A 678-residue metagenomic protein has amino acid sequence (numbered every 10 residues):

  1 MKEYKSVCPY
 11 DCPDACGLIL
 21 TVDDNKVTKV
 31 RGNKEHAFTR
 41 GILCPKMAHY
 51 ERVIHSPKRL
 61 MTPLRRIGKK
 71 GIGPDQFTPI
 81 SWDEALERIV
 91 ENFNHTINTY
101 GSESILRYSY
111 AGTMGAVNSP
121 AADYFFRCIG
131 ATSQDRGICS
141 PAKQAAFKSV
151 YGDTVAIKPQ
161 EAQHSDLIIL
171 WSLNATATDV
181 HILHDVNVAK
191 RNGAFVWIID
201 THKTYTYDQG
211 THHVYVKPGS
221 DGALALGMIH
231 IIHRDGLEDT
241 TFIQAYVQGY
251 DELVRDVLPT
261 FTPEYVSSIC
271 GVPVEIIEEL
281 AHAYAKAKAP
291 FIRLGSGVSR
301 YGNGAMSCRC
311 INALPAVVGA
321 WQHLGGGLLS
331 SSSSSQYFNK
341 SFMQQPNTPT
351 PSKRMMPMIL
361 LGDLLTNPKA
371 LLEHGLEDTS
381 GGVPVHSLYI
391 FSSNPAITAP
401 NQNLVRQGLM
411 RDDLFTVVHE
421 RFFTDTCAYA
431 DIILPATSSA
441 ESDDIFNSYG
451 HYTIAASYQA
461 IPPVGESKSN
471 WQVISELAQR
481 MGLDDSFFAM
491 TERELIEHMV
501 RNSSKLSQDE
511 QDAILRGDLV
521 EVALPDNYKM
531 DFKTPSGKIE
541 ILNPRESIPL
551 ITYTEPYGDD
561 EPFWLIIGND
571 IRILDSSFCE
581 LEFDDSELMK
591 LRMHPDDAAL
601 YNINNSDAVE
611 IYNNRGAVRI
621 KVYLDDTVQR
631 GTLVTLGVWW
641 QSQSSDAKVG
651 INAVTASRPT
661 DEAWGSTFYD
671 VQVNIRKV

Functional and structural regions predicted by a protein language model:
M1-D235, P273, F391, A599 (+1 more regions): N-terminal export/assembly segments and adjacent metallocofactor-ligating motifs of anaerobic energy-metabolism
V7, V405, R411-F415, H419-F423 (+1 more regions): Phosphate/diphosphate-binding loops
R66-P79, E84, H230, D235-V274 (+5 more regions): N-terminal leader/propeptide and maturation segments of large enzyme subunits in energy/redox metabolism and hydrolases
K69, Q209-G210, F261-Y265, R293-V298 (+1 more regions): Flexible glycine/proline-enriched surface loops and loop-helix/loop-strand junctions
S119-I199, G222-L226, P315-A428, T437-I445 (+2 more regions): Extended redox/cofactor-interaction regions of prokaryotic respiratory oxidoreductases
D208-V216, T437-A440, Y452-V464, D584: Short beta-alpha connecting loops at secondary-structure transitions that line or flank enzyme active sites
M228, Q248-A370: Active-site phosphate/pyrophosphate-binding segments
V464, N470-G517, S576, L581-L591 (+1 more regions): Long, contiguous, secondary-structure-rich segments that constitute the structural scaffold of globular domains
